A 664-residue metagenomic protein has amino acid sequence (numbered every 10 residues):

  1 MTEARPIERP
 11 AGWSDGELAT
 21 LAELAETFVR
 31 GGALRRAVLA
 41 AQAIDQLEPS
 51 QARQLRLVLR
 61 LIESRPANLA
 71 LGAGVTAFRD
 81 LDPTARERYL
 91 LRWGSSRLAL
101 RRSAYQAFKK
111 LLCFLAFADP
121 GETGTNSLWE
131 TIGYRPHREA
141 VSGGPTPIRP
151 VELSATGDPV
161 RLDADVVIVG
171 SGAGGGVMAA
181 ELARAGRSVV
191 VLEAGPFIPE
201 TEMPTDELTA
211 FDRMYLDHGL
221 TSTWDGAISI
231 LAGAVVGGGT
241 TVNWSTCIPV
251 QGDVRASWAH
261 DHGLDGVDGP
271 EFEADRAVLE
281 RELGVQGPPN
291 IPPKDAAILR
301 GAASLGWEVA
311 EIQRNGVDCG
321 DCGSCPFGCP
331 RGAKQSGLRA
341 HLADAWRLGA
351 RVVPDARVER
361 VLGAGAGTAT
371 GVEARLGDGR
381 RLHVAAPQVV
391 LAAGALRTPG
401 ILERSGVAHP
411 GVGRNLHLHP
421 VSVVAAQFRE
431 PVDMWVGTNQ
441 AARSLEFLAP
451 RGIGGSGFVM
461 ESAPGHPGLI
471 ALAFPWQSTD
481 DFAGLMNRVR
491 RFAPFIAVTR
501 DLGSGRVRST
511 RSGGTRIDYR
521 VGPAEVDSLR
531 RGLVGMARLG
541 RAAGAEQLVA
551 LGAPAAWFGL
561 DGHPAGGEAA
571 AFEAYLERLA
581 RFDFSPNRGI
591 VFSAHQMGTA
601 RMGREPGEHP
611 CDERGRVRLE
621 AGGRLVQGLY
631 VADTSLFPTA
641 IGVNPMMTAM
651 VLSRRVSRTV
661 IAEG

Functional and structural regions predicted by a protein language model:
T2-I7, A11-D15, F28, V38 (+6 more regions): Extreme N-terminal leader/targeting segments of oxidoreductases
P83-R86, L90-A99, S103-A104, A116 (+4 more regions): Rossmann-like flavin
L153, S324-P387: Helical element adjacent to the flavin cofactor pocket in flavoenzyme catalytic cores
G157-G174, V190: Beta1/beta-strand and adjacent pyrophosphate-binding region of the FAD-binding site in flavoprotein oxidoreductases
D163, I312, D318-G328, G332 (+4 more regions): A glycine-rich dinucleotide-binding beta-alpha-beta segment and adjacent secondary-structure elements that constitute
V177, E181-E207, S229, V235 (+9 more regions): Glycine-rich loop(s) and the adjacent beta-strand/alpha-helix scaffold that form part
R187, A194-S245, V250-D253, D295-A303: N-terminal FAD cofactor-binding segment of flavoenzymes
N243, H409-G540, Q547, S585 (+3 more regions): FAD cofactor-binding and catalytic pocket of flavoenzymes
